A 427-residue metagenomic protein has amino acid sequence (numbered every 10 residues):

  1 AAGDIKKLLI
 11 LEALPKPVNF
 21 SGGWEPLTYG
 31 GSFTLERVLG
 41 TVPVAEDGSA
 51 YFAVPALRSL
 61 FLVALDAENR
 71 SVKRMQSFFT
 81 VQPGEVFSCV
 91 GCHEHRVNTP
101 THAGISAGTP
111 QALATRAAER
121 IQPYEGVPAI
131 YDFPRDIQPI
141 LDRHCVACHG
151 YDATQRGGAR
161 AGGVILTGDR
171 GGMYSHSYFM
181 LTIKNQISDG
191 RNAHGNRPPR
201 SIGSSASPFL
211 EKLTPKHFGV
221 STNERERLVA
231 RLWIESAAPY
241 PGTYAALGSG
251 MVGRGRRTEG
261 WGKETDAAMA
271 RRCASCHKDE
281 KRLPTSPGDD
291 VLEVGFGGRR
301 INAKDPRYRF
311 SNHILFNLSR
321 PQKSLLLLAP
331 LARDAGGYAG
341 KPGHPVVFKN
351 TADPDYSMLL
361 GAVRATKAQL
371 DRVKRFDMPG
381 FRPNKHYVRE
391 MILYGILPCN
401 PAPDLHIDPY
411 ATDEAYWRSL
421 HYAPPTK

Functional and structural regions predicted by a protein language model:
A1, I5, L14, L57-S59 (+3 more regions): Aromatic- and Gly/Pro-enriched helix-to-coil junctions and flexible linker segments
A2-G31: Extended low-complexity, serine/threonine- and proline-enriched intrinsically disordered segments
P17-G22, T34-G40, R70-M75: Surface-exposed loop/edge segments in extracytoplasmic proteins
L27-D47: Short, acidic Ser/Thr/Gly-rich low-complexity loop/linker segments typical of extracellular and cell-surface proteins
D47-A53: Short, surface-exposed beta-strand/beta-hairpin micro-motifs centered on an aromatic residue
